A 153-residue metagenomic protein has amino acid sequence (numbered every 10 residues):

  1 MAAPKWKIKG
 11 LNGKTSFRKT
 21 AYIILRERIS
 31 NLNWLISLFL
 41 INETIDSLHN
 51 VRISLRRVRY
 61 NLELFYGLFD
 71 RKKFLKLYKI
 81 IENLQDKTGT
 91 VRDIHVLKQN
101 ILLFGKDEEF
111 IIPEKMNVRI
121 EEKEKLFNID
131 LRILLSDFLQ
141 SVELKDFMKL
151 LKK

Functional and structural regions predicted by a protein language model:
M1-K153: Cationic, histidine-enriched alpha-helical/coil surfaces that engage anionic ligands
